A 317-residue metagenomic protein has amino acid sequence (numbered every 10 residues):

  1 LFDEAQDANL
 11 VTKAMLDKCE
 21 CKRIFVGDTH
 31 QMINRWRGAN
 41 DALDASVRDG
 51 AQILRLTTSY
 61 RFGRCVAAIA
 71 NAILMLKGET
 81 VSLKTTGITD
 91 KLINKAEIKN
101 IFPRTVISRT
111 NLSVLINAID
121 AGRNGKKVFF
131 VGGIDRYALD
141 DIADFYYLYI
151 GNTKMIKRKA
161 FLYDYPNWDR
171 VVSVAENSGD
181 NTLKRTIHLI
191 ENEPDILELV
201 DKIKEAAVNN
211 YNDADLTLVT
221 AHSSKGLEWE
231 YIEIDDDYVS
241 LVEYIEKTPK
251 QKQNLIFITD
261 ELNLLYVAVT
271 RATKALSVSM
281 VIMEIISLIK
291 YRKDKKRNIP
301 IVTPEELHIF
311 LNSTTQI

Functional and structural regions predicted by a protein language model:
L1-F2, Q6-L92, I101, T105-I116 (+9 more regions): Conserved helicase motor core of SF1/SF2 NTP-dependent helicases
K22, K127, A275: Residue-level detector of anion-binding/catalytic polar loops
R37-G38, D141-D144, L288-K293: Short secondary-structure transition/capping segments
Q52, S59, F145-L148, L162-D164 (+4 more regions): Intrinsically disordered, low-complexity N-terminal regions enriched in serine/proline/glycine with scattered basic
A68-I73, D141-Y149, T314-I317: Short, surface-exposed amphipathic charged segments that create phosphate/polyanion-binding patches used for binding
K84-A96, K154-R185, Y291, K296-I317: Extended, charge-rich low-complexity interaction segments
A96-T217, A221: Conserved helicase/translocase motor-coupling segment
H188-K225, Y231, D236-Q316: C-terminal accessory regions
